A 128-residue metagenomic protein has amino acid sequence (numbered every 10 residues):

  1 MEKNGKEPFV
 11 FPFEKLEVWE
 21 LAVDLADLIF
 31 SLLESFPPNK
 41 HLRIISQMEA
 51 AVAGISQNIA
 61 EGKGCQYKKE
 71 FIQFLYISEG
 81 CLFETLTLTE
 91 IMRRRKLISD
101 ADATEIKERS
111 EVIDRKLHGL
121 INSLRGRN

Functional and structural regions predicted by a protein language model:
M1-N128: Amphipathic alpha-helical assembly/interaction segments
